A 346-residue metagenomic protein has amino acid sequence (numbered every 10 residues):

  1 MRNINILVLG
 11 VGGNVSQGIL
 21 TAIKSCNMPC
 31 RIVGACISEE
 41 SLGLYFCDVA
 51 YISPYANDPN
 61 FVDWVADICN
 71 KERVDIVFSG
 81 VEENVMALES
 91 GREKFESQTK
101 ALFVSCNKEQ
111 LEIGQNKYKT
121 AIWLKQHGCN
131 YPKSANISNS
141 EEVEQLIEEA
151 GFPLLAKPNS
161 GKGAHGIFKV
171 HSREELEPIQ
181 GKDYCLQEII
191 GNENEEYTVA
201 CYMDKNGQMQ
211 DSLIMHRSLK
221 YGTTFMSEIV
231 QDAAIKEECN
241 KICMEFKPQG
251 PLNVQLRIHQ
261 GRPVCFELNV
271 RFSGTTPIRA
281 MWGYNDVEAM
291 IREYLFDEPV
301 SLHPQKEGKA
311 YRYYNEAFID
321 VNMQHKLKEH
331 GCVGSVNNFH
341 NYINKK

Functional and structural regions predicted by a protein language model:
M1-V104: ATP-binding N-terminal substructure of ATP-dependent carboxylate-amine bond-forming enzymes
I4, E72, A233-K346: ATP-dependent carboxylate activation and anion-phosphoryl transfer catalytic cores that bind Mg-ATP to form
E40-C47, L146-E149, L176-Q180: Short loop/helix-cap segments at secondary-structure boundaries that form the rim of catalytic
A50-A56, A135-N139, F168-H171: Short acidic-hydrophobic, aromatic-tinged amphipathic segments that line or gate anion-handling sites
E96-G166: A conserved helix-loop-beta module that forms one wall/lid of the active-site cleft in ATP-utilizing catalytic domains
G166-K247, R257-I258, R262-V264: Phosphate-binding site of ATP-dependent enzymes
